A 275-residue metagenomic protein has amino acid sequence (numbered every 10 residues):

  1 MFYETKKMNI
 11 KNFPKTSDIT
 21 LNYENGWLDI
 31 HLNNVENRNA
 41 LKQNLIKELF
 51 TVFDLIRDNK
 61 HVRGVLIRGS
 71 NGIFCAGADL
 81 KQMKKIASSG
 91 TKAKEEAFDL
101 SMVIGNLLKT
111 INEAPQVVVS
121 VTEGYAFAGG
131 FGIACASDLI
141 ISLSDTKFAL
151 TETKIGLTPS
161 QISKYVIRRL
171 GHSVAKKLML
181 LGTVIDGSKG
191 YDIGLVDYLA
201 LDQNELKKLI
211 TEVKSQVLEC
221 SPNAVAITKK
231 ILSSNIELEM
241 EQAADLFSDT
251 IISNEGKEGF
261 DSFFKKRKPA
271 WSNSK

Functional and structural regions predicted by a protein language model:
F2-S70: Conserved CoA-thioester-binding segment of acyl-CoA-metabolizing enzymes
G69-N106: Glycine- (often His-adjacent) and acidic-residue-rich active-site loop that binds/positions the CoA thioester
A76-A78, V174-T183: Short helix- or helix-capping micro-motifs that position conserved polar/aromatic residues at function-defining sites
L107, I111-E113, V121, F127-M179 (+1 more regions): CoA-thioester-processing core
I141-T146, V196-Q242, W271-K275: C-terminal long alpha-helix characteristic of the crotonase
T183-K189: Acidic, divalent-metal-coordinating active-site segment for phosphoryl/phosphodiester hydrolysis, typified by short
